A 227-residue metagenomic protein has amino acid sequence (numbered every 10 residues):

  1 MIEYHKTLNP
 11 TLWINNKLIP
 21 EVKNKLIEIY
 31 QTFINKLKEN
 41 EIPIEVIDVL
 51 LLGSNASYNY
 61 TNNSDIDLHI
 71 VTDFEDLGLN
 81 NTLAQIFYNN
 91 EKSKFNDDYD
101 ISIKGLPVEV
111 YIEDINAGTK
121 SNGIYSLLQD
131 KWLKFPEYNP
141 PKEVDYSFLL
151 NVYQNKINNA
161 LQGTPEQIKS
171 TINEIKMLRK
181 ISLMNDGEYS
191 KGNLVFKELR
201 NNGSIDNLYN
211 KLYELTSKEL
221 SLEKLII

Functional and structural regions predicted by a protein language model:
M1-S64, V71-I227: Catalytic core of pol beta-like nucleotidyltransferases
